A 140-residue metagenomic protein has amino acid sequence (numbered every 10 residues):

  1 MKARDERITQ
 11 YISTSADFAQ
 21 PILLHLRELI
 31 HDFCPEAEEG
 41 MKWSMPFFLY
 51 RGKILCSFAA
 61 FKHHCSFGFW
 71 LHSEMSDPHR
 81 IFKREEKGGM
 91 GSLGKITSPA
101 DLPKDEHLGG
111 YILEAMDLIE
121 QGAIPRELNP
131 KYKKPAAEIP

Functional and structural regions predicted by a protein language model:
M1-P140: Charge-dense, helix-prone N-terminal extensions
